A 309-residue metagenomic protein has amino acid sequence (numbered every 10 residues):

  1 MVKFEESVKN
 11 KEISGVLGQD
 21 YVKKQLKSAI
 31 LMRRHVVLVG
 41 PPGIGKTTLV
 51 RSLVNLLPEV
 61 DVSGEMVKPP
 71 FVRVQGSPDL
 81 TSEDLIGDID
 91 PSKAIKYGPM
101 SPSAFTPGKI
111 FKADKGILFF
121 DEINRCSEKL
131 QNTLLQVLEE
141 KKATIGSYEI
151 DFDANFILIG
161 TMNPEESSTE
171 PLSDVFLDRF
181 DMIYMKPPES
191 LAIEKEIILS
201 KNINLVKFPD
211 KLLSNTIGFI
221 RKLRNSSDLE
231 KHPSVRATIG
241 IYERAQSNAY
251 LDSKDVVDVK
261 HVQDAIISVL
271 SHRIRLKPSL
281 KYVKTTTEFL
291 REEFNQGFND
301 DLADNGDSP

Functional and structural regions predicted by a protein language model:
F4-I44: Pre-Walker A (pre-P-loop) alpha-helix and adjacent loop at the N terminus of AAA/AAA+ ATPase modules, a conserved
V16-G18, V37-P42, D61-M66, Y97-I110 (+4 more regions): Conserved Walker
K27-S77: Walker A/P-loop
M32, R221-L229, I239-V257, S268-L276: AAA+ ATPase "lid" subdomain C-terminal helix
P42-G43, T48-R51, L251-P309: C-terminal engagement/docking regions of AAA+ P-loop ATPases
D79-A113: Short glycine-rich substrate-engagement loop in P-loop NTPases that contacts/grips substrate
F119-F120, F156-N163, A245: Structural recognition of the conserved hydrophobic beta-strand(s) that form the central parallel beta-sheet of P-loop
P171-P187: A short helix-turn-beta junction within AAA+ P-loop NTPase domains corresponding to the substrate/partner-engaging
